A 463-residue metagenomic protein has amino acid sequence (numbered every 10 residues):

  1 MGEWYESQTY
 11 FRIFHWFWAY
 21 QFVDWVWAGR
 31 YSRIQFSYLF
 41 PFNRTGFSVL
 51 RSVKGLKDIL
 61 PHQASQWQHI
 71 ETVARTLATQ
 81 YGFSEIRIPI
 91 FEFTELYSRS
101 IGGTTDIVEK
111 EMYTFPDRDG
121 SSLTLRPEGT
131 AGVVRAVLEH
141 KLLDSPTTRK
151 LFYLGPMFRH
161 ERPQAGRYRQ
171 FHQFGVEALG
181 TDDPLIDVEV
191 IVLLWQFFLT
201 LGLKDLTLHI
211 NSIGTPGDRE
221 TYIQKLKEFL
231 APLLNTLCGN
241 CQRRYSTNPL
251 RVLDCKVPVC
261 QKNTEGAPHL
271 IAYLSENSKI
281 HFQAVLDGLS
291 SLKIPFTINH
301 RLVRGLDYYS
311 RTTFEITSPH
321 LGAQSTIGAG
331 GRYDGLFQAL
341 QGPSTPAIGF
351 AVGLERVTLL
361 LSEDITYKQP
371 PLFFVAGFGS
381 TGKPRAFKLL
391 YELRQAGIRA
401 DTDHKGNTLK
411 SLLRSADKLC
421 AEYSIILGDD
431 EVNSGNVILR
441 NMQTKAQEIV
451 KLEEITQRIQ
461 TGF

Functional and structural regions predicted by a protein language model:
W4, W16-W18, W25-W27: Tryptophan (W) side chains
W4-S7, S52: Absolute N-terminal positional cue centered near the fourth residue
Q8, R12, R33-Q35: Compositionally biased, intrinsically disordered low-complexity segments enriched in Pro/Arg/Gln/His
I13, W27-R30, I186: Short N-terminal alpha-helical targeting/association segments
F42, G46-F463: TRNA-recognition modules of translation machinery and tRNA-sensing kinases, especially anticodon-binding
